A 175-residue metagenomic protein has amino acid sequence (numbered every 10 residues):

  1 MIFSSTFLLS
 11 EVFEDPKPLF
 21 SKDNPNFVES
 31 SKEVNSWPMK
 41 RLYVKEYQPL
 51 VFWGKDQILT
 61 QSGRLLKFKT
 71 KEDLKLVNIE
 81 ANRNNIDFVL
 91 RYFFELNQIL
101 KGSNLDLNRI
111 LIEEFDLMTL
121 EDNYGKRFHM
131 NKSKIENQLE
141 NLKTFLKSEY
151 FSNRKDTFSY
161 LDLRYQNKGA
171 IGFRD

Functional and structural regions predicted by a protein language model:
M1-D175: Charged, solvent-exposed interaction patches on well-folded alpha/beta domains that mediate macromolecular contacts
